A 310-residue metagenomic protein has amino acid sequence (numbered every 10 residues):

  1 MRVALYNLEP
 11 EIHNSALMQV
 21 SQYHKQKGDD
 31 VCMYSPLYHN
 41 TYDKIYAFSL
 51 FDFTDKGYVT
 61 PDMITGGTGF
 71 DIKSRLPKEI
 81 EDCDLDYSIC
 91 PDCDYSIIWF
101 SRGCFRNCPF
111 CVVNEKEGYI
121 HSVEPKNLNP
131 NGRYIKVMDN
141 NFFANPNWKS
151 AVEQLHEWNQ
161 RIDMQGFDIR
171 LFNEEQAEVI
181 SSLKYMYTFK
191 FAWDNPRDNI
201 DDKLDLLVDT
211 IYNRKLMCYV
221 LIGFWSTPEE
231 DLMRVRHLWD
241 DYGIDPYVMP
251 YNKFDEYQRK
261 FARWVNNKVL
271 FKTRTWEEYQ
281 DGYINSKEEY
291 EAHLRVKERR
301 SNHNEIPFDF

Functional and structural regions predicted by a protein language model:
M1, F53-G57, M63-S101, F105 (+1 more regions): N-terminal [4Fe-4S]-dependent radical SAM core
M1-D62, D71: A short, structured N-terminal alpha-helical element that caps or precedes a catalytic domain
Y6, Y46-S49, V112-L207, R214-W225 (+1 more regions): Core AdoMet radical
E11-V31, N107-V112, D163-G166, F189-P196: Acidic/glycine-enriched edge-of-secondary-structure segments
V20, K56-V59, A151, E175-V179 (+2 more regions): A general structural detector for well-ordered alpha-helical segments in enzyme core domains, enriched
G28, T41-D43, T60-D62, D94-S96 (+3 more regions): Short, well-ordered alpha-helix to beta-strand connector turns
D30-P36, T65, M164, C218 (+1 more regions): A structural preference for short, hydrophobic beta-strand core positions in alpha/beta folds
T188-K190, R197-F310: A structural motif corresponding to the C-terminal lobe/cap of the Radical SAM core domain
